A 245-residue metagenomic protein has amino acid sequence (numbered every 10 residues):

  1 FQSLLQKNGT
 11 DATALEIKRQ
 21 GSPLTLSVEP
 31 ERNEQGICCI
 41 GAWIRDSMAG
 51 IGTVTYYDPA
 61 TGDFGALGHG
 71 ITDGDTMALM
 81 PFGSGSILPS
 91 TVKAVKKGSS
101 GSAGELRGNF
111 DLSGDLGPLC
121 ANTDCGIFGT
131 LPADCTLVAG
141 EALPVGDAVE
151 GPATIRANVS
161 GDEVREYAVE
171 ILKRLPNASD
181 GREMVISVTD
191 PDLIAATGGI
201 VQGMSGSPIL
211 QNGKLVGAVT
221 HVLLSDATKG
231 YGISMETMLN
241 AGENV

Functional and structural regions predicted by a protein language model:
F1-L4, L24-L26, V164-Y167, S225-K229: Short, Lys/Arg- and Gly-enriched loop/turn segments at beta-strand edges
Q2-I40: PDZ-domain C-terminal substructure recognizer with occasional recognition of PDZ-binding tails
L15, V54, I209, G213: Terminal peptide-recognition signature
R19, S47, T55-E183, D192 (+2 more regions): Charged, low-complexity helical/coil segments in non-catalytic cytosolic or luminal regions
L24, G65, V216-G217: Generic structural signal for well-ordered beta-strand positions
I37-A42, S179-V185: Short, solvent-exposed secondary-structure boundary/capping segments
T197-A218: Catalytic nucleophile loop of clan PA
K214-V245: C-terminal subregion of chymotrypsin/trypsin-like serine protease catalytic domains
